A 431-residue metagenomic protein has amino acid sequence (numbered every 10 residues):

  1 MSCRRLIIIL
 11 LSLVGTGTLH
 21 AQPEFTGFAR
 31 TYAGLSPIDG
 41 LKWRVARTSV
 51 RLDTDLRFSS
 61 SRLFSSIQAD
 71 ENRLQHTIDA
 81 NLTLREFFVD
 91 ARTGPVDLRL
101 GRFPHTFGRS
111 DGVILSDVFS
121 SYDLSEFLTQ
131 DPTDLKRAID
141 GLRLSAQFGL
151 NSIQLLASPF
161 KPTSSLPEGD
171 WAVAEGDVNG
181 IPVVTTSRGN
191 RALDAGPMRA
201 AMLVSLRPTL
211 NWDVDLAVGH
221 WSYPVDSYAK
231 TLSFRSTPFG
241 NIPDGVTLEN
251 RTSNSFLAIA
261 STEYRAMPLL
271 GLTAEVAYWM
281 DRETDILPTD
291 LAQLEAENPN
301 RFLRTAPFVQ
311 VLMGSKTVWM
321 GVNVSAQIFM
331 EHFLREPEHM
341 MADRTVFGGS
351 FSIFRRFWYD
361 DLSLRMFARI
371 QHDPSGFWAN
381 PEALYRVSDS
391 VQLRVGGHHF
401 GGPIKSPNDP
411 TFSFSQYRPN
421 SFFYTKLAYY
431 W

Functional and structural regions predicted by a protein language model:
A21-P37, T48, S61-S65, L364: Transmembrane beta-strand segments of Gram-negative outer membrane beta-barrel proteins
P23, S59-S65, P95-L98, L150-I153 (+5 more regions): Repeated loop/turn-to-beta-strand initiation elements of outer-membrane beta-barrel proteins
G27-A33, S65-E71, L100-R102, L155-P159 (+6 more regions): Transmembrane beta-barrel strands of outer-membrane/channel proteins
K42-V50, A80-R85, G94, K136-D140 (+6 more regions): Residues that define the transmembrane beta-barrel architecture of outer-membrane proteins
V50-F58, E86-A91, L142-A146, M202-P208 (+6 more regions): Residues on the lipid-exposed face of transmembrane beta-strands in outer-membrane beta-barrel proteins
R57-V173, G402: Outer membrane beta-barrel
L210-V214, V218-S222, E263-R369: Detector for outer-membrane/organellar transmembrane beta-barrel domains, recognizing the amphipathic beta-strand
S415-W431: Outer-membrane beta-barrel "beta-signal"
